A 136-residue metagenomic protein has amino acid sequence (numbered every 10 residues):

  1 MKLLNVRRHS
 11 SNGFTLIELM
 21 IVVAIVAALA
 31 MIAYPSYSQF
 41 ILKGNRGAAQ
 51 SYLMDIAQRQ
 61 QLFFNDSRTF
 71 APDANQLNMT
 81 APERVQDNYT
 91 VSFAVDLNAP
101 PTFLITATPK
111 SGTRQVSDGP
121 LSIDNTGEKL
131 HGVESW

Functional and structural regions predicted by a protein language model:
M1-F14: N-terminal leader/signal peptides at the extreme start of proteins
N12, I17-I21, L42: Internal alpha-helical transmembrane segments of multi-pass membrane proteins, especially GPCRs
L19-S36: Alpha-helical hydrophobic helix detector
L42-T69: Membrane-proximal N-terminal amphipathic helix
N65-W136: Periplasmic/extracellular, small/polar-rich flexible segments of pilin-like filament-forming proteins
